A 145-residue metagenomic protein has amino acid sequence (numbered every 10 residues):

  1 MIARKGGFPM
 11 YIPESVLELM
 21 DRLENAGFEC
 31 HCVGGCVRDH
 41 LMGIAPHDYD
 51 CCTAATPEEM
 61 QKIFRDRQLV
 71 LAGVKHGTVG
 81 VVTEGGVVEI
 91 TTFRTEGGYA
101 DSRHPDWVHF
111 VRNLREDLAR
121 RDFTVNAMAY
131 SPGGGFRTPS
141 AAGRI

Functional and structural regions predicted by a protein language model:
I2-I145: Catalytic cores of the polymerase beta-like nucleotidyltransferase superfamily and closely associated nucleotide
